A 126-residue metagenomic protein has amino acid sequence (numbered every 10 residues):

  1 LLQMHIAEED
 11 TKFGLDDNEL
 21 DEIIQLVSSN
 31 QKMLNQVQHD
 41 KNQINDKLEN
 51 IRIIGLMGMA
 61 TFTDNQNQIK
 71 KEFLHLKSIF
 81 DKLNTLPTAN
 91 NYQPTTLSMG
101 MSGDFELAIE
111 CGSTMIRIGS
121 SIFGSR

Functional and structural regions predicted by a protein language model:
L1-M33, H39-G103, C111: Conserved alpha/beta-domain cores
M101, F105-R126: Glycine-rich phosphate-binding active-site loops on the catalytic face of alpha/beta enzymes
